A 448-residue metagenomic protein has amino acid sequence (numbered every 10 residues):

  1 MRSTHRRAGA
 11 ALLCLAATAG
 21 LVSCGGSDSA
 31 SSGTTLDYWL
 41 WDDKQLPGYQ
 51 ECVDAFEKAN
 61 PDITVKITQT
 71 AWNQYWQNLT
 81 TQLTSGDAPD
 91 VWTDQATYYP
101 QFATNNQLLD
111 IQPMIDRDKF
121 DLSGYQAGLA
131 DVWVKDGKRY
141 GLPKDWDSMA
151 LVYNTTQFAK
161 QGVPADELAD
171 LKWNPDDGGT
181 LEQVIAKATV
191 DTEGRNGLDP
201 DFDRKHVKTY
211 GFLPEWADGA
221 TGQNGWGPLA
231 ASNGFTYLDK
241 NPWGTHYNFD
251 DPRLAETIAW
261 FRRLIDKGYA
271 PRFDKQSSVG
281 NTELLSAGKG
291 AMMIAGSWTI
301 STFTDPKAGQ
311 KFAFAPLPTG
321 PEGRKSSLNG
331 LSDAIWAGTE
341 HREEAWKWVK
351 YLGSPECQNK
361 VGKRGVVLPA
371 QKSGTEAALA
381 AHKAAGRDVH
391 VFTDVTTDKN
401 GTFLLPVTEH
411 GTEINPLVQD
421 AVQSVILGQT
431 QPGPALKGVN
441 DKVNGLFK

Functional and structural regions predicted by a protein language model:
R2-T104, D116-S123, A165-D166, P321 (+6 more regions): Conserved N-terminal structural module of periplasmic/extracytoplasmic solute-binding proteins
Y38-K44, I67-A130, P143-Y153, D170-E182 (+3 more regions): Ligand-binding clamshell of periplasmic/extracellular solute-binding protein-like
G48, T155-Q157, V349-T375: Periplasmic-binding protein-like
V53, D218, G222-F235, P252-K347: Extracytoplasmic/periplasmic substrate-binding proteins
K58, D116, V134-N224, T236-P271 (+2 more regions): Helix-loop-helix "hinge/cap" segment bordering the ligand-binding cleft or interdomain interface
W76-A88, N105, Q157-F158, T180-T189 (+4 more regions): Short helices/loops that flank or line small-molecule/ion binding pockets
A96-A150, A159, F202-K208, G222 (+4 more regions): Hinge/lid segment of periplasmic solute-binding proteins
R387-D441: C-terminal capping/gating helix-and-loop segments adjacent to ligand/active sites or protein-protein/ligand interfaces
